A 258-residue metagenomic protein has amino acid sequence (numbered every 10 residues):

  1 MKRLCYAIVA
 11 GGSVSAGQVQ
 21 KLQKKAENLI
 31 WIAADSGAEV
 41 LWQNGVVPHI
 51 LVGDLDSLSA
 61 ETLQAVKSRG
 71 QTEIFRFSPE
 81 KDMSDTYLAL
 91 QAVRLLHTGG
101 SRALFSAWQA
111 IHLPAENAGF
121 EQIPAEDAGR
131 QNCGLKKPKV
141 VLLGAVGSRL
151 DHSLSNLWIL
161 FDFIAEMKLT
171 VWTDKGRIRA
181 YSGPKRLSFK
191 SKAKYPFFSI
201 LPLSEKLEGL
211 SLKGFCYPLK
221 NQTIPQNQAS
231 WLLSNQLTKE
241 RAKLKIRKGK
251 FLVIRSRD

Functional and structural regions predicted by a protein language model:
M1-S13: N-terminal nucleotide-binding beta1-loop-alpha1 segment
V9, I32-D35, R76, L143 (+1 more regions): General beta-strand structural signal in soluble alpha/beta enzymes
S15-V19: Short N-terminal binding/cap micro-motifs at the start of the first secondary-structure element
K24-E27, S36-W108, H112, L135-E166: Acidic/Gly/His-enriched mid-domain segments of enzyme catalytic cores or analogous surface patches that mediate
G99-G100, G119, G129, G134: Residue-identity detector for glycine
E116-Q122, E126: Short, low-complexity, charge-dense intrinsically disordered segments
D151-H152, I159-S191, F198: Class I SAM-dependent methyltransferase SAM-binding "motif I" and its flanking Rossmann-like core
Y181-D258: Long, charged alpha-helical interface segments
